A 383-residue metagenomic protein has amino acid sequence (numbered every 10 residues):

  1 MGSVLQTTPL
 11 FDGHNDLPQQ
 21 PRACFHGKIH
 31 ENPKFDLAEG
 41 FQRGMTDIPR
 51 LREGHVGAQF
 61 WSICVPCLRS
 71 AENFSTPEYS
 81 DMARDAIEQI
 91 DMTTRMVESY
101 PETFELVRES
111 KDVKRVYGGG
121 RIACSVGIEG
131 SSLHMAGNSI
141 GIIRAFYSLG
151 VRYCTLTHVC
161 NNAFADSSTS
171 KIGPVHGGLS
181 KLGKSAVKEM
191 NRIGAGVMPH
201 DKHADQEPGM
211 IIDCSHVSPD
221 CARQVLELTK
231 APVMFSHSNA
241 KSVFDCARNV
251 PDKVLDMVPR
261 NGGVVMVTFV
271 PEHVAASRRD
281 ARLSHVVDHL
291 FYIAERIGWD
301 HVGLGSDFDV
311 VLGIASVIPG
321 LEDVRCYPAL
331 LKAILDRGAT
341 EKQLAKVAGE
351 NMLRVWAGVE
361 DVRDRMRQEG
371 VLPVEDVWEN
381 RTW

Functional and structural regions predicted by a protein language model:
M1-H176, K184-S185, R192, K202-A204 (+2 more regions): N-terminal hydrophobic targeting/anchoring segments and the immediately downstream early-domain regions of hydrolases
H176-E227, F235: Loop-centered beta-sheet repeat module
A195, K230, A339: Hydrophobic/aromatic-lined pockets within catalytic cores
V217, S238-A240, F269-E272: Histidine- and/or cysteine-centered catalytic micro-motif in compact active-site loops
P219, T229, A240-K241, L372-P373 (+1 more regions): Charged catalytic cores and adjacent phosphate/nucleic-acid-binding surfaces used for phosphate/nucleic-acid chemistry
T229-A231, G298: Short glycine/proline-enriched coil/turn segments at helix->beta-strand junctions
P232-S238: Short hydrophobic/aromatic-enriched beta-strand-loop microsegments
